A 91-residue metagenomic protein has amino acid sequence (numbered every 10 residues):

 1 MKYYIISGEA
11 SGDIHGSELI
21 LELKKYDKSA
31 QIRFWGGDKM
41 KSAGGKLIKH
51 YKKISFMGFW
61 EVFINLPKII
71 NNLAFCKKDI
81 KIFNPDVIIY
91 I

Functional and structural regions predicted by a protein language model:
K2-I91: Active-site and donor-binding regions of nucleotide-sugar-utilizing enzymes
